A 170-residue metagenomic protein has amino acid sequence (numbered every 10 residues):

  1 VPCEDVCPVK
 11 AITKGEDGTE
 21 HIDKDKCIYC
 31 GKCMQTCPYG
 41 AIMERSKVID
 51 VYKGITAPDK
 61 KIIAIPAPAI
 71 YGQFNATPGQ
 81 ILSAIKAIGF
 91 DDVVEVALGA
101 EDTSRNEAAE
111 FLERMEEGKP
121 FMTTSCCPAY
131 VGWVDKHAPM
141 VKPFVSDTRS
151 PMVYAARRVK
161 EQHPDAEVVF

Functional and structural regions predicted by a protein language model:
V1-I28, K32-V48: Iron-sulfur cluster-binding cysteine motifs and their immediate structural context in ferredoxin-like electron-transfer
E44-F170: Iron-sulfur-associated redox domains of electron-transfer enzymes in respiratory and anaerobic energy metabolism
